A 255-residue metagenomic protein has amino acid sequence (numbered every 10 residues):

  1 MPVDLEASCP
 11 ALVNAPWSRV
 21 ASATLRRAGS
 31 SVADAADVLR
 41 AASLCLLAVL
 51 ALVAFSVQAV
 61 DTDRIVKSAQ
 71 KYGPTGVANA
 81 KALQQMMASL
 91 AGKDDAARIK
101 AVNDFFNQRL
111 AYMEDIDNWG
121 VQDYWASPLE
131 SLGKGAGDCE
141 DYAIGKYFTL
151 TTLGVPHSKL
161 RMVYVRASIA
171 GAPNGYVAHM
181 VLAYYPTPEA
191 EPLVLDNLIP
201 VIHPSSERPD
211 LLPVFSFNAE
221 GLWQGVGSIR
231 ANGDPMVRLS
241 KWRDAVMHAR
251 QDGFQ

Functional and structural regions predicted by a protein language model:
P2-W17, L25, F55-Q255: A structural boundary/capping signal
E6-L44: Bacterial N-terminal signal peptides that target proteins for export
A42-V53: Bacterial N-terminal signal peptides
